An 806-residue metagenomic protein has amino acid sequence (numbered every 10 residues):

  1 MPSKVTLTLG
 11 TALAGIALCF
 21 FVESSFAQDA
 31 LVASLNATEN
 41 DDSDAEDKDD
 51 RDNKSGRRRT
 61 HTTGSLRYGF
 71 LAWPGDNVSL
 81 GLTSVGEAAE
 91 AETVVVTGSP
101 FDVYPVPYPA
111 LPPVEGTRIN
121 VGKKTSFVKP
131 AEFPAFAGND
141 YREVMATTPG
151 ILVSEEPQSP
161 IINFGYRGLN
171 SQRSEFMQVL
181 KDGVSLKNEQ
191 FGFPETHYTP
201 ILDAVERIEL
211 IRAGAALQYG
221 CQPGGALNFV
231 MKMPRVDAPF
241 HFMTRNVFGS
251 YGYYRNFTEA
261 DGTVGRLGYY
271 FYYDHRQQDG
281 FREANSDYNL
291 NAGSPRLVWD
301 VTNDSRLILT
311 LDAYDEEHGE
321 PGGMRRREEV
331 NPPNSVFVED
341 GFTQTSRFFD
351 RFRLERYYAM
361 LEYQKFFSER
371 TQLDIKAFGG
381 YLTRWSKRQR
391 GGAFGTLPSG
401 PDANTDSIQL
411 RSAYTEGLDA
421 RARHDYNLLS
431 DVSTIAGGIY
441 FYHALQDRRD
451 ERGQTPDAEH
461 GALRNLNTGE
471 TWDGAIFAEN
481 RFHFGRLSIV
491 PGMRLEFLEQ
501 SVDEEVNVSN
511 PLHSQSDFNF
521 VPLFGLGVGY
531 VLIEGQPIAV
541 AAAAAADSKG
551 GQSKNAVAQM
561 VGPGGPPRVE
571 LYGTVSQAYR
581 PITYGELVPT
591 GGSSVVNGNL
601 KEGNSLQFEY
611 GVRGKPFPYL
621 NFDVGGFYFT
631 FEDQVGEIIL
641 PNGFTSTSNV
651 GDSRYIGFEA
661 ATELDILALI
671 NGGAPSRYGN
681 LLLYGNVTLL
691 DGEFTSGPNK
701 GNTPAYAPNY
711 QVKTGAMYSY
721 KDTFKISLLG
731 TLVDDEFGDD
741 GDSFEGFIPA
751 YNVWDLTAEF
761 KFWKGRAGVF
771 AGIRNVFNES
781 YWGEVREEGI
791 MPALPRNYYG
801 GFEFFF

Functional and structural regions predicted by a protein language model:
P2, V22, A27, D300 (+7 more regions): Conserved C-terminal beta-signal and adjacent last beta-strands/turns of outer-membrane beta-barrel proteins
G81, P113-R118, G122-P130, F136 (+2 more regions): Extracytoplasmic beta-strand/coil segments of soluble accessory domains associated with Gram-negative outer-membrane
V114-R118, Y141-V144, N163-R167, M177-L180 (+4 more regions): N-terminal periplasmic accessory domains that precede and gate Gram-negative outer-membrane beta-barrel machines
V184-R212, S335: Short acidic/polar hinge/loop motifs at secondary-structure boundaries that mediate gating or recognition
F248-Q277, R282-P321, R351-S368, E416 (+4 more regions): Transmembrane beta-barrel wall of Gram-negative outer-membrane proteins
R306-D312, F352-V508, S514, V531-I533 (+3 more regions): Face-selective signature of the C-terminal outer-membrane beta-barrel domain
E362-F366, Q372-R390, A558, G562-P563 (+5 more regions): Membrane-embedded beta-barrel scaffold of Gram-negative outer-membrane proteins
R421-H424, L429, A436, H483 (+7 more regions): Gram-negative outer-membrane beta-barrel transporters
